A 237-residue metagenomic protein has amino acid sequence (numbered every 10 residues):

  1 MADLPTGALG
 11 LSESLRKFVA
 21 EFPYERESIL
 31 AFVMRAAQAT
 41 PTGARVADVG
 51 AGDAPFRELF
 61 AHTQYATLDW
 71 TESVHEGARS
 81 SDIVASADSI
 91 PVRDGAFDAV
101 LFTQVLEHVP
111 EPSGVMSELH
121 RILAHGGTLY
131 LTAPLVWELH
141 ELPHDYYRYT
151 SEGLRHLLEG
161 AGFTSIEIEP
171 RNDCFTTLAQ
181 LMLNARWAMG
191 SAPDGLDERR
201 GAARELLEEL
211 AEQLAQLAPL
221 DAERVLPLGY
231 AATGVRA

Functional and structural regions predicted by a protein language model:
M1-T40: Class I SAM-dependent methyltransferase Rossmann-like catalytic core, especially the SAM/SAH-binding loop
A2, T6, G10, W70 (+3 more regions): N-proximal short alpha-helices
A8-L11, S28, P41-A44, F60 (+2 more regions): Generic structural microfeature
K17, E21, T103, L142: Conserved short-loop catalytic and cofactor-binding motifs
F18, F22-I29, H108, Y147 (+1 more regions): Aromatic-acidic/polar surface patches that form glycan- and anion
A31-R35, E58, Q180-L181, E212: Charged/polar, solvent-exposed surface patches and flexible loops
M34-H140, E152-R155, A232-G234: Conserved SAM-binding loop
S113-G114, E118, A124, T128-A237: S-adenosyl-L-methionine-dependent methyltransferase catalytic module, highlighting the catalytic core
